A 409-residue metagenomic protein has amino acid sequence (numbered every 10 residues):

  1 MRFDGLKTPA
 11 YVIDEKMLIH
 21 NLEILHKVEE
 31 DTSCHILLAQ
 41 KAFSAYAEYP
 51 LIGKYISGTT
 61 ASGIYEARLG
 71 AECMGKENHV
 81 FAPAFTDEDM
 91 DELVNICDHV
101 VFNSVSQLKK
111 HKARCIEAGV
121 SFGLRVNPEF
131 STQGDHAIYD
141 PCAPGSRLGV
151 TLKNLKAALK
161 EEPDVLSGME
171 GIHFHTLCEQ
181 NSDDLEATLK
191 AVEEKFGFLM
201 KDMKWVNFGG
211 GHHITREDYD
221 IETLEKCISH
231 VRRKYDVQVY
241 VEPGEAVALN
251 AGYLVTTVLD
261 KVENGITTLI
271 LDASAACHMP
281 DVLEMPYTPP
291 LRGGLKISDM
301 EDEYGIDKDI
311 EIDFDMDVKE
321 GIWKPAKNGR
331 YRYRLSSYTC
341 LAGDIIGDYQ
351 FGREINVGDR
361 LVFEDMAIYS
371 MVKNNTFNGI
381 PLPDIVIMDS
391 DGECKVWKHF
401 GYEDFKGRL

Functional and structural regions predicted by a protein language model:
M1-G75, F81-F85, D89, S274 (+3 more regions): N-terminal capping/small domains of soluble enzymes
R2-L6, G171-H175, G209-G210: A short small-residue
C34-W205, C227-H230: Active-site-proximal beta-alpha core segment in soluble small-molecule metabolic enzymes
A39, H175-L177, V206-T215, P243-E245: Glycine-rich beta-strand-to-loop/alpha-helix junction loops that act as flexible
V126-F130, T176-Q180, H212, E245-V247 (+2 more regions): Glycine-rich beta-alpha junction loops
E186-A191, D220-K226, T256, Q350: Charged helix-capping and loop-helix junction motifs
C227, Q238, P243-L409: Charged (often Lys/Glu-rich) extended helix/loop segments that serve as interaction or gating elements
